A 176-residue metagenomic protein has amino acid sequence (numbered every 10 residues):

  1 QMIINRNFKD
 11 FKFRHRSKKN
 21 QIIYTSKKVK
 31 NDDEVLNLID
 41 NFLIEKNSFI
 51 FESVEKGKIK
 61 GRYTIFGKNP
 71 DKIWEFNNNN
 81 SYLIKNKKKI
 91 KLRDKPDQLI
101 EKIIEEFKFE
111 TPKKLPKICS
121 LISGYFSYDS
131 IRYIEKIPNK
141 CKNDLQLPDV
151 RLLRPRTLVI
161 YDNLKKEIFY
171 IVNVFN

Functional and structural regions predicted by a protein language model:
M2-N176: Signature of the chorismate-utilizing enzyme
